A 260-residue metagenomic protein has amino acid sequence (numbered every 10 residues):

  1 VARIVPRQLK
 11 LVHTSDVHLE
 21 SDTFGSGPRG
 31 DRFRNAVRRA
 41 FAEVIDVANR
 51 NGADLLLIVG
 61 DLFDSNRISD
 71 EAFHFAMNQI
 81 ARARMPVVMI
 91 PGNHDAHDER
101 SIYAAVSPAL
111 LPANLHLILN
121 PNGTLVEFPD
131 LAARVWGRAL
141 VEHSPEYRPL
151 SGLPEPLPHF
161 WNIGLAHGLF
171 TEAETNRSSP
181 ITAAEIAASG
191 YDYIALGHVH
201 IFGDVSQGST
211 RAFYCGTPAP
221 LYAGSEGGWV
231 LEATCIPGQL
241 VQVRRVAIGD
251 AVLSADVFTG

Functional and structural regions predicted by a protein language model:
V1-F75: N-terminal active-site segment of His-dependent metallophosphoesterases
Q8, N122-P129, F213-G260: Binuclear metal-dependent phosphoesterase catalytic core
V12, R134-W136, L231: Conserved beta-strand elements of the Class I
T23, E146-P149, V241-R245: Short, charged, solvent-exposed linker or helix-capping segments at domain edges/interfaces that act as flexible hinges
F24, R100-S101, Q207, S225 (+1 more regions): Short, well-ordered secondary-structure micro-motifs
G27-N35, R134-A139, L253-G260: Acidic/glycine-enriched edge-of-secondary-structure segments
E43-V44, M89-P91, G224-W229: A short, conserved beta-to-alpha structural element at the edge of catalytic cores that scaffolds binding
L55, N66-F213, T217-Y222: His/Asp/Glu-rich metal-coordinating catalytic cores of metallo-dependent phosphodiesterases/hydrolases acting on
